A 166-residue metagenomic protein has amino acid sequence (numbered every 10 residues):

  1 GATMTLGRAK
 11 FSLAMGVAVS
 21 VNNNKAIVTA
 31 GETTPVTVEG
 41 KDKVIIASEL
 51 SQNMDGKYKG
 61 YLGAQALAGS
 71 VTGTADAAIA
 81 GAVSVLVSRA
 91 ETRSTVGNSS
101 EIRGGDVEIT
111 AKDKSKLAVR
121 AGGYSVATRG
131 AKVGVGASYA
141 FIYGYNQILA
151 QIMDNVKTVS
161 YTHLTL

Functional and structural regions predicted by a protein language model:
G1-L166: Low-complexity, glycine- and small/polar-enriched segments
